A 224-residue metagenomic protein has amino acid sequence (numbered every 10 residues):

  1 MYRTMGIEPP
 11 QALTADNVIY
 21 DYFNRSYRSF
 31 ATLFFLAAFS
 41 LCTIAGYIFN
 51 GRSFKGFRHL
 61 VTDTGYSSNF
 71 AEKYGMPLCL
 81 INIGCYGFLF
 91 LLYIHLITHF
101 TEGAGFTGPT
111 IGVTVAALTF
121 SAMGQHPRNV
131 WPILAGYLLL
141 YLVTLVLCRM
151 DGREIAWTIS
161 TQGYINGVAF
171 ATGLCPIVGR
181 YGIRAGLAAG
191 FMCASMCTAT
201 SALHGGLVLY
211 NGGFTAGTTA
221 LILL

Functional and structural regions predicted by a protein language model:
M1-H99, V146-M150, I155-I159, I177-A189 (+2 more regions): Signature of multi-pass transmembrane helix bundles
Y47-G51, V115-R128, C175, T198-A199: C-terminal ends of transmembrane helices
M76-G87, G105-V113, N129-L134, G163-G167 (+1 more regions): Short hydrophobic alpha-helical membrane-embedded segments
I94-H99, G103-A156, S160: Conserved mixed alpha/beta catalytic, RNA-binding, or beta-rich assembly cores of soluble enzyme, regulatory
G167-G179: Alpha-helical transmembrane segments of helical membrane proteins, especially in multi-pass transport, channel
